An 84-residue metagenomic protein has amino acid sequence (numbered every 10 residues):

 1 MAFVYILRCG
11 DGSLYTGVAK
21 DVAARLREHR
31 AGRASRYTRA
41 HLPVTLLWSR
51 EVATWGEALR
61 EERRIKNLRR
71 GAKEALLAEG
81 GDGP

Functional and structural regions predicted by a protein language model:
M1-K66, R70-L76, G80-P84: GIY-YIG nuclease catalytic motif and its immediate N-terminal context
